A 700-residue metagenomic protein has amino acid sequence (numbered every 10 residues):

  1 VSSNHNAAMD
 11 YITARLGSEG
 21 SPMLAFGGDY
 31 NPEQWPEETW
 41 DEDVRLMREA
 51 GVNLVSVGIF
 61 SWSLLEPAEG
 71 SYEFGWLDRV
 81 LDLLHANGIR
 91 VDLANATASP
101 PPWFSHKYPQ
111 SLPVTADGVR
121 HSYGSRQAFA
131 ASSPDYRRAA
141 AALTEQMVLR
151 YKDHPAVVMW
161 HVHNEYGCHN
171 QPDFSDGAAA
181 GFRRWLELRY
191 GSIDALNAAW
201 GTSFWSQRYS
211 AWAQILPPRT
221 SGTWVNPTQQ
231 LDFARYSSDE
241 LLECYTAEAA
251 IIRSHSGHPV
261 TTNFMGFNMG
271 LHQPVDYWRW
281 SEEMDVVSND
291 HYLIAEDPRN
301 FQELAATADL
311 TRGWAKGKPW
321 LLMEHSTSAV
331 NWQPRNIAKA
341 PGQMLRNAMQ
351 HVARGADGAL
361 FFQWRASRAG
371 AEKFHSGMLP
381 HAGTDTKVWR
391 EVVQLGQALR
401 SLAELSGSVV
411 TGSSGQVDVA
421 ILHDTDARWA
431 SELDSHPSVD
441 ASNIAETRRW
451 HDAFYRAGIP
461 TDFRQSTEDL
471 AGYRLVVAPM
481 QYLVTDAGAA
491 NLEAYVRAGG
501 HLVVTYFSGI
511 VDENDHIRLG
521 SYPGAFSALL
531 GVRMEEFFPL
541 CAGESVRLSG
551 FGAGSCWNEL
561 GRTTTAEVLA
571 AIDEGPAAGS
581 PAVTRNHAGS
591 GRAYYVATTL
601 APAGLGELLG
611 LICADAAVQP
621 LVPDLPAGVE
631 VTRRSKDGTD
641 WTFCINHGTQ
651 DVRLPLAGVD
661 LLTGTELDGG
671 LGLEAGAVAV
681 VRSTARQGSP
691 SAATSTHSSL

Functional and structural regions predicted by a protein language model:
V1-S56, P67, D82-A86, R90 (+1 more regions): N-terminal carbohydrate-binding accessory modules
S21-L24, G51-N53, H85-V91, D153-V158 (+7 more regions): Short, well-ordered coil/turn segments that N-cap beta-strands
A25-E37, G58-G75, S122-A141, Y166-N170 (+6 more regions): The substrate-binding groove and active-site-proximal loops of carbohydrate-active enzymes, especially glycoside
G28, M47, V55, L84 (+8 more regions): Conserved, mostly hydrophobic/aromatic
Q34-E49, A140-Q146, G270-W280, A340-A348: Short, acidic/polar
D41-E49, L54-R120, V148, L242 (+2 more regions): Aromatic-lined substrate-binding rim segments of carbohydrate-active enzymes
D117-V286, D290-L304: Polysaccharide-binding and catalytic clefts of secreted carbohydrate-active enzymes
I215, N289-L700: Carbohydrate-binding surfaces of carbohydrate-active enzymes
